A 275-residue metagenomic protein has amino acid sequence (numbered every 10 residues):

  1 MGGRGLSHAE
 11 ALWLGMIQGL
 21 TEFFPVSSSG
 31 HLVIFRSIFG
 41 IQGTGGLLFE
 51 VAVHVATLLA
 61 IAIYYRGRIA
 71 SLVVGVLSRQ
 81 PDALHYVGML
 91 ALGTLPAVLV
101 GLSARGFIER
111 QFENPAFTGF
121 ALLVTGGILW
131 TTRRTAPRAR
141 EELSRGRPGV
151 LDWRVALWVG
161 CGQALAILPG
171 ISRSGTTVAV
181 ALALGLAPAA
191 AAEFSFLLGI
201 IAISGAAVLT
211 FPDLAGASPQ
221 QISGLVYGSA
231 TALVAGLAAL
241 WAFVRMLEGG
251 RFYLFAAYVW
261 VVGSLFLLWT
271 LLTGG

Functional and structural regions predicted by a protein language model:
M1-G275: Multi-pass membrane proteins that catalyze or facilitate reactions on polyprenyl-/lipid-phosphate substrates and their
